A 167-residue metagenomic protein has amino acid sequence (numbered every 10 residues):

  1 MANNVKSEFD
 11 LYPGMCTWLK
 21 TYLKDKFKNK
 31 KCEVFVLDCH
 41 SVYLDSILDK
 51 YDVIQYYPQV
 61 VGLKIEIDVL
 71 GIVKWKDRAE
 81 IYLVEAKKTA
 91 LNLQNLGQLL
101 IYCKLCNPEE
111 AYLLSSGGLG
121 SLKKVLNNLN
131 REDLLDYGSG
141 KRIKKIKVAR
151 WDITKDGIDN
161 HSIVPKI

Functional and structural regions predicted by a protein language model:
M1-C32: Nuclease catalytic cores
V5, E85-N92: Short, charged/polar micro-motifs that form catalytic or ligand-binding hotspots
K6-W18, N130-I167: Intrinsically disordered, low-complexity terminal regions enriched in charged/polar residues
Y12, E66-D68, L96-L99: Short, well-ordered alpha-helical scaffold segments within catalytic/effector domains
M15, V69-G71, E80-K88, Y102: Conserved catalytic cores of phosphodiester-cleaving nucleases, focusing on short active-site segments
M15-F27, V73, C106, L129-D133: Hydrophobic, Leu/Ile/Phe/Ala-enriched alpha-helical segments that form helix-helix packing faces
K30-A79, L91, I153-K166: Active-site metal-binding core of divalent-cation-utilizing nuclease and nuclease-like domains
A90-G97, C103-I143, R150: Nucleic-acid nuclease catalytic cores
